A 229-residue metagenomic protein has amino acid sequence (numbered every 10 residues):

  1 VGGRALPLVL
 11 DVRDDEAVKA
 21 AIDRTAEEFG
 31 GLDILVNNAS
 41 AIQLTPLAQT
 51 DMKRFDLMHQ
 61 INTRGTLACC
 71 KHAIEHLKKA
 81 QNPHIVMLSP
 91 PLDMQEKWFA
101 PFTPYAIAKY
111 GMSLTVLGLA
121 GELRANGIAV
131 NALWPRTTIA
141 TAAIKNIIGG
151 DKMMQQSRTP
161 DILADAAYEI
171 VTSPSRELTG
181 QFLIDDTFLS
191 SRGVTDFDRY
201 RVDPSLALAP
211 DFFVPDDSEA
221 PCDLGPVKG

Functional and structural regions predicted by a protein language model:
V1-R4, R24-N37, Q43, A129: A glycine-rich helix->loop->beta "capping" turn within Rossmann-like NAD(P)(H)-dependent oxidoreductase domains
V9-A21, M52: The beta1-alpha1 cofactor-binding region of Rossmann-like NAD(H)/NADP(H)-dependent oxidoreductases
A21, V36, C69-A73, L77 (+2 more regions): Hydrophobic positions on the long internal alpha-helix of Rossmann-like NAD(P)-dependent oxidoreductase domains
G31-D33, S113, L123-P135, E177-L183: Conserved Rossmann-fold SDR core element
P46-L47, R54-D56: Substrate-binding pocket helix/loop in short-chain dehydrogenase/reductase
K78-K79, H84-A125, T137-T138: Catalytic loop of short-chain dehydrogenase/reductase
A132-L133, D151-G229: C-terminal helical subdomain
